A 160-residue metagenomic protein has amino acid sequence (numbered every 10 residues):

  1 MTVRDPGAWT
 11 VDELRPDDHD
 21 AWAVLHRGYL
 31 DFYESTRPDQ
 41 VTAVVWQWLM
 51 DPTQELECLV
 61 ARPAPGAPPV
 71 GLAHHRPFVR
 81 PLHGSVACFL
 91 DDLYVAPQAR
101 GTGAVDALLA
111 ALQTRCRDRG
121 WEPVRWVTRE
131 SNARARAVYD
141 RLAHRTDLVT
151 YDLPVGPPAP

Functional and structural regions predicted by a protein language model:
M1-D17, A159-P160: Conserved N-terminal entry element of GNAT/NAT acetyltransferase domains
H19, A23-W48: Conserved GNAT-fold acetyl-CoA-binding loop/helix
W48-V60, F89: A short helix-loop-beta-strand connector motif used in the catalytic cores of GNAT acetyltransferases and, in some
V60, P68-P77: Conserved beta-strand in the GNAT
P68, F78-L90, R100, T146-D147: A conserved beta-turn-beta hairpin within the catalytic core of GNAT-like acetyltransferases that forms part
A99-A111: Conserved acetyl-CoA pyrophosphate-binding loop and the N-cap/start of the following alpha-helix in GNAT-like
D106, E130-V149, L153: Conserved active-site alpha-helix within GNAT-family acetyltransferase domains
R117-V127: Conserved GNAT acetyl-CoA-binding A-motif
